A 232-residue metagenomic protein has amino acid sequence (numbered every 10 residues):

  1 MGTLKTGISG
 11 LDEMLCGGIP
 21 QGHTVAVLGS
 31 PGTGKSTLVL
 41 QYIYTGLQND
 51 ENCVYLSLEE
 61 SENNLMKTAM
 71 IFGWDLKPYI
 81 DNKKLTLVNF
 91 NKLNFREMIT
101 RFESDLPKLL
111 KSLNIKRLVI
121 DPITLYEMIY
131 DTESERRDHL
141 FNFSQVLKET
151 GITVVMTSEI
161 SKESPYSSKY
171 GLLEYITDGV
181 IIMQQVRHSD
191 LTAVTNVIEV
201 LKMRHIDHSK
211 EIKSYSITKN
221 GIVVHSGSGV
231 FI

Functional and structural regions predicted by a protein language model:
M1, S209-I232: C-terminal regions of RecA-like/P-loop NTPase motor modules
T6-G18: Pre-Walker A adenine-sensing motif
P20, V25, S30-N94: Conserved P-loop
G22, N49-N52, G151-I152, I176-G179 (+1 more regions): Short glycine-/polar-rich loops that comprise or flank the Walker A/P-loop and associated switch/sensor motifs
N52, K83-K84, N114-R117, E149-T157: Loop/turn-to-beta-strand initiation segments
E59-N63, K92-R96, T124-L125, V154 (+4 more regions): Conserved nucleotide-binding/hydrolysis micro-motifs of P-loop NTPases
F90-E149: Phosphate-binding/switch loop-helix module in NTP-utilizing enzymes
S158-N220: Phosphate-binding/switch region of NTP-binding enzymes
